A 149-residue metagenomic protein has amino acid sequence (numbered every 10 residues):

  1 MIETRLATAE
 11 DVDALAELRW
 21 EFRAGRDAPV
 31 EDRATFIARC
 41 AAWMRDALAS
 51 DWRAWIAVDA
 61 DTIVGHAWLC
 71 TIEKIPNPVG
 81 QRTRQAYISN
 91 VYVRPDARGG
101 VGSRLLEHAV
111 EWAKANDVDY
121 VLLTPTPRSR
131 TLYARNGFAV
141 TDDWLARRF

Functional and structural regions predicted by a protein language model:
E3-E17: A short beta-loop-alpha structural element at the N-terminal edge of CoA-dependent acyl/N-acetyltransferase catalytic
R23-W43: Conserved GNAT-fold acetyl-CoA-binding loop/helix
M44-I56, Y87: A short helix-loop-beta-strand connector motif used in the catalytic cores of GNAT acetyltransferases and, in some
I56, T62-T71, Y87, Y92: Conserved beta-strand in the GNAT
S89, V93, R98-E111, R135: Conserved acetyl-CoA-binding loop-helix of GNAT-fold acetyltransferases
L106, A113-P125: Conserved GNAT acetyl-CoA-binding A-motif
V121-T131, A146-F149: Conserved beta-strand-loop-alpha-helix junction that forms the acyl-donor binding cleft
A134-W144: Conserved acetyl-CoA-binding loop of GNAT-fold acetyltransferases
